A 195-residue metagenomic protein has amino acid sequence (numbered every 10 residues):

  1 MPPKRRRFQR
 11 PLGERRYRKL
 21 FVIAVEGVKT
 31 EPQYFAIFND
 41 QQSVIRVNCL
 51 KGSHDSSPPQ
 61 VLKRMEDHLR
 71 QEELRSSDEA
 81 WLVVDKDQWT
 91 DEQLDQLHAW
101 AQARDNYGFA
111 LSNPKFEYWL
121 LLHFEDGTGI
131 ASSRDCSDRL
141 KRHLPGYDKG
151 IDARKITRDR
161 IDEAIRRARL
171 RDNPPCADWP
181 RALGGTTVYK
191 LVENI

Functional and structural regions predicted by a protein language model:
M1-P2, S57: Short, flexible loop segments at the rims of nucleotide/cofactor-binding pockets, characterized by
P2-V22, E31-G52, R70-W81, K86-I195: C-terminal accessory helical subdomains adjacent to catalytic cores in phosphodiester- and nucleotide-handling enzymes
E26-V28: Helix N-cap/beta->alpha junction signal
K51-Q71: A broadly used, surface-exposed interaction patch
